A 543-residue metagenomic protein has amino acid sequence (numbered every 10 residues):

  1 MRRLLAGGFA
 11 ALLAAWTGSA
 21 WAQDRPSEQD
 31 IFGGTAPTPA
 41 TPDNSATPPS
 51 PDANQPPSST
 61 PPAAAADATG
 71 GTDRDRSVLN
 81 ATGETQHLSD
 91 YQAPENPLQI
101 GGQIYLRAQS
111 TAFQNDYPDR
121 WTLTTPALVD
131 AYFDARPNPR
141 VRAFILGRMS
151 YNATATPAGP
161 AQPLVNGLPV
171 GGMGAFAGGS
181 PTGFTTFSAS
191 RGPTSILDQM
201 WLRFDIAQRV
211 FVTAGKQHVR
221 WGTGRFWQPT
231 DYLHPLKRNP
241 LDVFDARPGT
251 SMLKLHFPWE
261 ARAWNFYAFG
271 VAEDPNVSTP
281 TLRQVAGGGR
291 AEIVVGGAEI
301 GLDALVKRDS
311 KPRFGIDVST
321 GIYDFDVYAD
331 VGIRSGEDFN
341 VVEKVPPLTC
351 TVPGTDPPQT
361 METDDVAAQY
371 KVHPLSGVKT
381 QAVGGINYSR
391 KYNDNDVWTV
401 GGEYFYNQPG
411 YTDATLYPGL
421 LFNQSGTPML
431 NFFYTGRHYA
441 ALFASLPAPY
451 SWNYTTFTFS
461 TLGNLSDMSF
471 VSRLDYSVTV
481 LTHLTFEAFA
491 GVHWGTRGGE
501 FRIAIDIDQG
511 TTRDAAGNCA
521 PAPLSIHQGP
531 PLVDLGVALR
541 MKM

Functional and structural regions predicted by a protein language model:
W21-W121, L128-R136, R140-R142, L146: N-terminal periplasmic/intermembrane-space "pro-region" immediately following the signal or transit peptide
L98, P139-A143, R209-V212, R262-F266 (+5 more regions): Repeated loop/turn-to-beta-strand initiation elements of outer-membrane beta-barrel proteins
L106, A127-A135, Q199-F204, L253-F257 (+9 more regions): Residues on the lipid-exposed face of transmembrane beta-strands in outer-membrane beta-barrel proteins
L106-A112, M149-A153, K216-R220, W259-A261 (+11 more regions): Transmembrane beta-strands of outer-membrane beta-barrel pores
D119-A127, P193-D198, R247-S251, R283-G287 (+6 more regions): Residues that define the transmembrane beta-barrel architecture of outer-membrane proteins
F133-F266, V271-E273, I293, G495: Outer membrane beta-barrel
L255, L442, D508-N518, P523-M543: Outer-membrane beta-barrel "beta-signal"
D324-N464: Detector for outer-membrane/organellar transmembrane beta-barrel domains, recognizing the amphipathic beta-strand
